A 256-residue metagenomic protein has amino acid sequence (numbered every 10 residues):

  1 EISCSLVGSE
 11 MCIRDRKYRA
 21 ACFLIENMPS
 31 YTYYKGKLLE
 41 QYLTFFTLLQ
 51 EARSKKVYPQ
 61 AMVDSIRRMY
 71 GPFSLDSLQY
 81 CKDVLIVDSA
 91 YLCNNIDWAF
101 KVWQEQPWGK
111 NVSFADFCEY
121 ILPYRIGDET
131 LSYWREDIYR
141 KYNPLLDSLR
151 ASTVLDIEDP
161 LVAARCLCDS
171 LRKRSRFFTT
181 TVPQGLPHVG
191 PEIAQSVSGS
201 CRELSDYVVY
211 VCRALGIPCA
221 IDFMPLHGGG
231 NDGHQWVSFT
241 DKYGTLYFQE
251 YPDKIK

Functional and structural regions predicted by a protein language model:
E1, L171-S175, D241: Sec/Tat-exported extracytoplasmic proteins
I2-G8, C12-I13: Single conserved hydrophobic/aromatic residue that forms the stacking wall/gate of nucleotide- or nucleobase-binding
R14-A21, Y31-Y42, A52-V63, L85 (+7 more regions): Solvent-exposed, acidic/flexible segments
A20-M28, L167, L171: Short alpha-helical scaffolding segments that buttress acidic/His motifs in well-ordered protein cores
Q79-V162: Acidic low-complexity segments
V154-D169, T181-P191, V197, R202-K256: Hydrophobic/aromatic-rich core segments of domains that either
